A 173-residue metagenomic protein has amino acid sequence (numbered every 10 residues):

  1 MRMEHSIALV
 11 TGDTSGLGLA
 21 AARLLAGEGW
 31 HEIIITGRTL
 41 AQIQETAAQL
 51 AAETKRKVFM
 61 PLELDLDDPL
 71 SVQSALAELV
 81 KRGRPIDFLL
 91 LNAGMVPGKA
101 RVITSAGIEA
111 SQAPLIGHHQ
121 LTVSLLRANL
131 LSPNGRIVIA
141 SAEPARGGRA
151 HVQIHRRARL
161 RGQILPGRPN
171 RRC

Functional and structural regions predicted by a protein language model:
M1-C173: Rossmann-fold NAD(P)H-dependent dehydrogenase/reductase core
